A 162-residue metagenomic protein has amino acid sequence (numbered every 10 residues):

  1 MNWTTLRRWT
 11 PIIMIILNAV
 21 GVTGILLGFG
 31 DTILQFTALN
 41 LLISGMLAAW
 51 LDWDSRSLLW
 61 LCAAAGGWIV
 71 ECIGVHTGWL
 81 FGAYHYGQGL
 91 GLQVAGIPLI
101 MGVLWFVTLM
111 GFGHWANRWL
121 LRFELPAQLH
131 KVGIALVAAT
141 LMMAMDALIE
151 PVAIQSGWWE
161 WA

Functional and structural regions predicted by a protein language model:
M1-A162: Aromatic-rich, lipid-facing transmembrane alpha helices and their immediate juxtamembrane interface loops in integral
